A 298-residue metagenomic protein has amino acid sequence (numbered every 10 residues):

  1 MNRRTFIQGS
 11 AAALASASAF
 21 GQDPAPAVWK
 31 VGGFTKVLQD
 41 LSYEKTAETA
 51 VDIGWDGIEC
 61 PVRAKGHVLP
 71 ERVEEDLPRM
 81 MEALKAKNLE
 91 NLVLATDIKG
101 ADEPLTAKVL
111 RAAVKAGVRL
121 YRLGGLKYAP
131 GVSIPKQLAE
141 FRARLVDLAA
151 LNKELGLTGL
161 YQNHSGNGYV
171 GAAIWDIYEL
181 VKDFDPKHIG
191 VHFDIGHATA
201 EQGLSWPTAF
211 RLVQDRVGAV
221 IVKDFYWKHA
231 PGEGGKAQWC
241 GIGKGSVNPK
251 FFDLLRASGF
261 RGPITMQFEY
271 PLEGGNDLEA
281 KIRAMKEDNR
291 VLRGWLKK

Functional and structural regions predicted by a protein language model:
R4-K30, T35, L41-G54, I174-K298: Histidine-acidic metal/acid-base catalytic patches
S10-A12, S16, D23-A25, E44-A47 (+5 more regions): Active-site acidic/histidine proton-transfer and metal-coordination neighborhood in alpha/beta enzyme cores
G32-K36, E59-P61, L92-D97, R122-G124 (+4 more regions): A cross-family glycoside hydrolase active-site/sugar-binding cleft signature
I53-W55, E59-A64, L89: Short, conserved active-site loops that position catalytic residues or coordinate cofactors/metal ions across diverse
P61-R79: Glycine-rich, proline-tolerant flexible connector loops at the mouths of alpha/beta enzymes
A64-L69, A129-S133, E201, L272-N276: A short acidic, helix-capping loop that chelates divalent metal ions and anchors anionic groups
D76-A86, R144-L151, A209, K250-L254: Catalytic-core regions built around general acid/base machinery
